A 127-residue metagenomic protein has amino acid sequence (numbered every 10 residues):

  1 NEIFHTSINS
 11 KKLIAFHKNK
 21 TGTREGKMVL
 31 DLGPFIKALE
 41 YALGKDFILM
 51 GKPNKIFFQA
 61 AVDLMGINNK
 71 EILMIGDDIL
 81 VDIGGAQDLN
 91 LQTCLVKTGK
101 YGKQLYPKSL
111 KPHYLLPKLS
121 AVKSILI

Functional and structural regions predicted by a protein language model:
N1-I127: Asp-based, Mg2+/Mn2+-dependent phosphohydrolase catalytic module
